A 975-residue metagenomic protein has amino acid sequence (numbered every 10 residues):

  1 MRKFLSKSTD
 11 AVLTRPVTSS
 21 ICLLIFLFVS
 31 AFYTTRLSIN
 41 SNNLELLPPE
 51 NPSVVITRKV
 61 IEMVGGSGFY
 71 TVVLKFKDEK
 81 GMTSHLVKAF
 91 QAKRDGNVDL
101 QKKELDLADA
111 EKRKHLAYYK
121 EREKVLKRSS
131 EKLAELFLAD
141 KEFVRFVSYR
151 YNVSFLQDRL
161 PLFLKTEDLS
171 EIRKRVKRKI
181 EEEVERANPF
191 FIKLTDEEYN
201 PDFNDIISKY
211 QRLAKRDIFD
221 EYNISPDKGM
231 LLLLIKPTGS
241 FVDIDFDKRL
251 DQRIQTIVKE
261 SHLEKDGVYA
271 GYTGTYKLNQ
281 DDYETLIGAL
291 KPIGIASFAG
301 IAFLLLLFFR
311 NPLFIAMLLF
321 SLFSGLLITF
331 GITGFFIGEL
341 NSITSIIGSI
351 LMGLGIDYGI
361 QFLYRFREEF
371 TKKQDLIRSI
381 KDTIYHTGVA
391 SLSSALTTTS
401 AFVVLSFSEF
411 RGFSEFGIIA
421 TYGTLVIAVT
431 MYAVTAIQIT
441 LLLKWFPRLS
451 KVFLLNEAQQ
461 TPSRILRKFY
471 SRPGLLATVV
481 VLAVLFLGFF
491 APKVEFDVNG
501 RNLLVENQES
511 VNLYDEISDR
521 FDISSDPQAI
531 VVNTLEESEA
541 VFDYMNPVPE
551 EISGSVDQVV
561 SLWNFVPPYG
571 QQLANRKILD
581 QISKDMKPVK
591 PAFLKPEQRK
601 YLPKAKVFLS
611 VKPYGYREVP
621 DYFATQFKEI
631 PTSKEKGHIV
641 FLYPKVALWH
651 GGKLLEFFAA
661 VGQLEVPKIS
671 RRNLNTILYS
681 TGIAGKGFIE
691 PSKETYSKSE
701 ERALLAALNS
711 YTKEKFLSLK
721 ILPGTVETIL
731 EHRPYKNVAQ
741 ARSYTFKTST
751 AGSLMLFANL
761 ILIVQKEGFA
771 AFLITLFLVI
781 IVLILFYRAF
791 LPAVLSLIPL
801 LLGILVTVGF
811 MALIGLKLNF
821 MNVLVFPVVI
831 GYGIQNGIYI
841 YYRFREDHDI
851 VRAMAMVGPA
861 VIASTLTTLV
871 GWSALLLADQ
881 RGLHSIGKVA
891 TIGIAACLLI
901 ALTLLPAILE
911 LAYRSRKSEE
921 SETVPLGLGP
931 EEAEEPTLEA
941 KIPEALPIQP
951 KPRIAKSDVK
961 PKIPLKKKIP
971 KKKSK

Functional and structural regions predicted by a protein language model:
M1-S41, Y432, A436-I437, L441 (+8 more regions): Signature of alpha-helical transmembrane segments and their immediate interfacial
T35-H85, A89, G96-A117, K209-Y222 (+5 more regions): Solvent-exposed, non-transmembrane loop/terminal regulatory segments of multi-pass membrane proteins
H85-L231, Y269, S553-Q626, A684-F688: Alpha-helical transmembrane helix bundles of large polytopic membrane transport and channel proteins
L116, K120-E121, K193-P312, L602-E690 (+3 more regions): Extracytoplasmic
L290, L319, T371-S408, A770 (+3 more regions): Pore- and gate-forming transmembrane helices of large, multi-pass membrane proteins
I315-F362, P792-I840, S873, I900-T903: Hydrophobic transmembrane alpha-helices and their membrane-interface caps in long multi-pass transport proteins
F335-F336, M352-R367, G388-S408, G412-L454 (+3 more regions): Transmembrane alpha-helices and their membrane-interface boundaries in multi-pass membrane transporters and channels
P473-L594: Juxtamembrane segments of multi-pass membrane proteins
